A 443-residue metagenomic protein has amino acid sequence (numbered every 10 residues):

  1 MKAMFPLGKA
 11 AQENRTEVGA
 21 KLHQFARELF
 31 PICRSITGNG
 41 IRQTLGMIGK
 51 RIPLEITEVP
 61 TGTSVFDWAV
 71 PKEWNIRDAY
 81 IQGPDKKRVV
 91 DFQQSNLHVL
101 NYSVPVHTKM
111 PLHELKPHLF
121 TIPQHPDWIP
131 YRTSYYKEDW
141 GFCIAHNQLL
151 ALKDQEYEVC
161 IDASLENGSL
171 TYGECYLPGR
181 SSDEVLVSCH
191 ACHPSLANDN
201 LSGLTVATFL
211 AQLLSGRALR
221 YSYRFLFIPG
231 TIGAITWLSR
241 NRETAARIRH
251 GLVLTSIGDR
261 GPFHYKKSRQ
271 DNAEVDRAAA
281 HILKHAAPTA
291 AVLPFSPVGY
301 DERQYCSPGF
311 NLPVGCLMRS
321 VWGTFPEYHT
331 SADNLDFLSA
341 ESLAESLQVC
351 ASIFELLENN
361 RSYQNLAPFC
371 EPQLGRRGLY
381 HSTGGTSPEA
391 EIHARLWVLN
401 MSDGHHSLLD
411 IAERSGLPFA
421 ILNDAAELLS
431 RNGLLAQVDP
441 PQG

Functional and structural regions predicted by a protein language model:
M1-G443: N-terminal hydrophobic/helix-forming segments and targeting peptides
